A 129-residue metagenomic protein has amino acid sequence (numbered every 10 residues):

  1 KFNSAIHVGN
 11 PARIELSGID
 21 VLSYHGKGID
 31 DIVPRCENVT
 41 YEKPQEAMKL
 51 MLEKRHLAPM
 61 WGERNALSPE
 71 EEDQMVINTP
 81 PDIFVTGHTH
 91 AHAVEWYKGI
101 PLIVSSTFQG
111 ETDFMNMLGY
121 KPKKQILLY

Functional and structural regions predicted by a protein language model:
K1-Y129: Extended recognition/assembly regions associated with phosphoester-bond processing machinery
